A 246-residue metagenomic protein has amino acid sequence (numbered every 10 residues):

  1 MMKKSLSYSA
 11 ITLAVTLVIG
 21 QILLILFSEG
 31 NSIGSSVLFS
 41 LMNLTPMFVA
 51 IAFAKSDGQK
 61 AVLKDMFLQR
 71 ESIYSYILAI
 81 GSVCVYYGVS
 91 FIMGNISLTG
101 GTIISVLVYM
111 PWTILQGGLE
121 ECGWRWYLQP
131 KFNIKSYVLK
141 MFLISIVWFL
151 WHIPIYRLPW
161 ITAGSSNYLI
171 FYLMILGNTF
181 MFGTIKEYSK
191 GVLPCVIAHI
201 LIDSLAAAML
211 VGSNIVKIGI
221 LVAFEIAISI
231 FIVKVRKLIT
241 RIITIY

Functional and structural regions predicted by a protein language model:
M1-K3: Short, Lys/Arg-rich, polar N-terminal cytosolic tail immediately upstream of the first transmembrane signal-anchor
S5, K55-Q59, S136, G191: Short, solvent-exposed helix-helix connector turns and helix-capping sites enriched in acidic/polar residues
S7-S56, I73-L78, I103-V108, K217-I226: Alpha-helical transmembrane segments in multi-pass membrane proteins
T12-L23, M42-A50, S82-S90, W151-I155 (+4 more regions): Alpha-helical transmembrane segments of multipass membrane proteins
L24-I25, S90-G94, K186, A207-V211: Hydrophobic alpha-helical transmembrane segments
F27, F53, F67-L68, I155 (+1 more regions): A generic structural signal for secondary-structure junctions that act as hinges or helix/strand caps at the edges
E29-S36, K60-I134, L158-W160, G164-S166 (+2 more regions): Juxtamembrane helix-loop-helix connectors linking adjacent transmembrane helices in multi-pass membrane enzymes
V108-I245: Transmembrane helix-loop-helix hairpins at the membrane interface of multi-pass integral membrane proteins
